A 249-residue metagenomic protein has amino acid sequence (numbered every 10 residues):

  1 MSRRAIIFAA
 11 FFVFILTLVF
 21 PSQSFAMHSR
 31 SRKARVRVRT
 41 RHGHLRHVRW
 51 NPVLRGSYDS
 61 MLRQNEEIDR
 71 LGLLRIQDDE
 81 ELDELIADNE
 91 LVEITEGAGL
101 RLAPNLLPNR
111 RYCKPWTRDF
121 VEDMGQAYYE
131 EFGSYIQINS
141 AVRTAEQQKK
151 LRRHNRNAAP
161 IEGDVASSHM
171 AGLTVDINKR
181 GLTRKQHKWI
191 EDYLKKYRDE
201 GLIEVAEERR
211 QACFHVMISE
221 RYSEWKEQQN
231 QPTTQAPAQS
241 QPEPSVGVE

Functional and structural regions predicted by a protein language model:
M1-A9: Bacterial N-terminal signal peptides that target proteins for export
I15-Q23: C-terminal segment of classical bacterial N-terminal signal peptides
F25-F120, E208-Q211, M217-A236: Extracytoplasmic cell-surface/polysaccharide-interacting catalytic and binding patches
A103-N105, I138-Q147: Short beta-strand and adjacent turn/loop elements
C113-F120, M124, Q147, Q186-Y193: Stable alpha-helical elements in mature extracytoplasmic
E130-V142, G163, L202-E208: Surface-exposed patches in mature extracellular/periplasmic domains of secreted proteins
E146-I161: Charged, often glycine-rich, active-site loop that binds/positions anionic groups
A159-E249: Catalytic cores and adjacent binding grooves of peptidoglycan-active enzymes
